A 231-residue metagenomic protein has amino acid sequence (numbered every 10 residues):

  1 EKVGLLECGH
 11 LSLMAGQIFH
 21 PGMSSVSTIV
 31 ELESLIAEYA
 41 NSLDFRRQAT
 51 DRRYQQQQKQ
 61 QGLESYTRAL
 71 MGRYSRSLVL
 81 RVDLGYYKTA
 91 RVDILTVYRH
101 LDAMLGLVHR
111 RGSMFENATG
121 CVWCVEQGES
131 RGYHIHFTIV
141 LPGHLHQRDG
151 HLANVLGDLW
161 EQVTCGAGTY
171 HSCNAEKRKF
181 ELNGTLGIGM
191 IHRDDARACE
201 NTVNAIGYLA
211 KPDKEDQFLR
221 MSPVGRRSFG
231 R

Functional and structural regions predicted by a protein language model:
E1-L6: N-terminal accessory alpha/beta regions
C8-G16, P21-S27, S34, S42-Y74 (+1 more regions): Catalytic "initiation/cleavage/transfer" segments centered on a nucleophilic residue and adjacent nucleic-acid-engaging
E64-V122, Q127: Signature for HUH/AEP ssDNA processing cores
R91-V92, G132, F180-T185: Short, solvent-exposed polar/charged micro-motifs at secondary-structure junctions
G120-H144: Histidine-centered divalent-metal-coordination microenvironment in nucleic-acid enzymes
